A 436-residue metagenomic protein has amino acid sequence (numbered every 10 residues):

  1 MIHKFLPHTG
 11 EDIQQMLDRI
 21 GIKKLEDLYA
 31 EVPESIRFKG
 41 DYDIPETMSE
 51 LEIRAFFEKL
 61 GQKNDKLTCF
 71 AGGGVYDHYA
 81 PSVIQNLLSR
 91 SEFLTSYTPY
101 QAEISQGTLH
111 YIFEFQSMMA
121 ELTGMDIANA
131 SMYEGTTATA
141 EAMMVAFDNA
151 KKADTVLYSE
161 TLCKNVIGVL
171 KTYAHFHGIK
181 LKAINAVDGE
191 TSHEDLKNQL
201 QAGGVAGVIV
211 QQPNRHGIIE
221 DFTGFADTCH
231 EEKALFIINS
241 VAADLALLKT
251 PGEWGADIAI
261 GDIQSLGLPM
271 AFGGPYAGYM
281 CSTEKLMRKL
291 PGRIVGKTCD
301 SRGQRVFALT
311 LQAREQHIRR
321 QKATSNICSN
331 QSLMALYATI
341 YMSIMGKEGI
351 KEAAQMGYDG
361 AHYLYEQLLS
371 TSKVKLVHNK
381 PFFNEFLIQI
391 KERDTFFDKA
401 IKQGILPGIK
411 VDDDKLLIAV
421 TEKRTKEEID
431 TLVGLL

Functional and structural regions predicted by a protein language model:
M1-E26, A30-K39: Compact, charge-rich alpha-helical regulatory domains located at protein termini
V32-F113: N-terminal entrance/gating region of PLP-dependent enzymes' catalytic architecture
T68-G72, E121, I127-M132, Y158-S159 (+7 more regions): General beta-strand structural signal in soluble alpha/beta enzymes
S91-A102, A120-M125, K151-A153, A174-K182 (+4 more regions): Gly-rich Lys/Arg/Thr-decorated short loops/hinges at beta-loop-alpha junctions or inter-strand turns that position
Y100-I104, E121-A140: Short loop-beta-helix segment that forms the pyridoxal 5′-phosphate
G107, T137-R302, K373, I388-I390 (+2 more regions): Conserved PLP-enzyme active-site core in the AAT-like
L266-S372, L376-N379: Active-site C-terminal subdomain of aminotransferase-like
E348-L432: Conserved C-terminal alpha-helix-loop-beta "cap" of PLP-dependent enzymes that closes/shapes the active-site mouth
